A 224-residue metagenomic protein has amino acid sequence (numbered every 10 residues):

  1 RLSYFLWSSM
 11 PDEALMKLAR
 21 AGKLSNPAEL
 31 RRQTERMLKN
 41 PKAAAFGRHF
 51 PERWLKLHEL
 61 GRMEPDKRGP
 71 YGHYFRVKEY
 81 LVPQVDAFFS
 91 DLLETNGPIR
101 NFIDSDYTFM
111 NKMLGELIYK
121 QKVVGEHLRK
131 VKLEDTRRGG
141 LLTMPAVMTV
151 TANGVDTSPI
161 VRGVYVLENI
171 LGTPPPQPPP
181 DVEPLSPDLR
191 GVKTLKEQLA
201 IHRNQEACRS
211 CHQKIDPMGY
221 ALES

Functional and structural regions predicted by a protein language model:
L6, R20, A28-Y165, P176: A cross-family structural signal marking well-folded subdomains
A21-G22, Q205: Non-catalytic regulatory/linker segments of enzymes
G115, K130-S224: Sequence context surrounding c-type heme c attachment/ligation sites in exported
